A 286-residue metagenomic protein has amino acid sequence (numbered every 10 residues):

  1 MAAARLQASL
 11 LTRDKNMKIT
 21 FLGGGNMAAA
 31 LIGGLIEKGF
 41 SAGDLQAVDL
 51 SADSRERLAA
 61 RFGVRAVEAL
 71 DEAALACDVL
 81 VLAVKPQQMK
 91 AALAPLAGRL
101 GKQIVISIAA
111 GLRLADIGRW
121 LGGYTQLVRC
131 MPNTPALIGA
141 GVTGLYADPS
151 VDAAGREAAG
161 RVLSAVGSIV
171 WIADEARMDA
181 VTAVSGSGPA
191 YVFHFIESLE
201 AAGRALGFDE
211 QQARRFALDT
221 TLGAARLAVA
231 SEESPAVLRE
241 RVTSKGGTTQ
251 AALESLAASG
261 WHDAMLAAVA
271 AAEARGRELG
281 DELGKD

Functional and structural regions predicted by a protein language model:
L6, L10-E68, E72-L75, G141 (+1 more regions): NAD(P)+-binding Rossmann beta1-loop-alpha1 motif at the extreme N-terminus of oxidoreductases
Q7, T12-N16, L218-D286: NAD(P)-dependent Rossmann-like dehydrogenase/reductase catalytic/cofactor-binding core
L45, A73, D209-F216, L238 (+1 more regions): Small-residue helix-packing motif on alpha-helices
A52, F62, L70-L145, P149: Rossmann-like NAD(P)(H) cofactor-binding subdomain of soluble oxidoreductases
D116-Q126, V142-A180, F193-A230: Internal alpha-helical scaffold of NAD(P)-dependent oxidoreductase catalytic cores
V128, R177-A183, P235-E240: Short pre-catalytic strand/loop immediately N-terminal to key active-site residues, enriched for Gly-Thr
